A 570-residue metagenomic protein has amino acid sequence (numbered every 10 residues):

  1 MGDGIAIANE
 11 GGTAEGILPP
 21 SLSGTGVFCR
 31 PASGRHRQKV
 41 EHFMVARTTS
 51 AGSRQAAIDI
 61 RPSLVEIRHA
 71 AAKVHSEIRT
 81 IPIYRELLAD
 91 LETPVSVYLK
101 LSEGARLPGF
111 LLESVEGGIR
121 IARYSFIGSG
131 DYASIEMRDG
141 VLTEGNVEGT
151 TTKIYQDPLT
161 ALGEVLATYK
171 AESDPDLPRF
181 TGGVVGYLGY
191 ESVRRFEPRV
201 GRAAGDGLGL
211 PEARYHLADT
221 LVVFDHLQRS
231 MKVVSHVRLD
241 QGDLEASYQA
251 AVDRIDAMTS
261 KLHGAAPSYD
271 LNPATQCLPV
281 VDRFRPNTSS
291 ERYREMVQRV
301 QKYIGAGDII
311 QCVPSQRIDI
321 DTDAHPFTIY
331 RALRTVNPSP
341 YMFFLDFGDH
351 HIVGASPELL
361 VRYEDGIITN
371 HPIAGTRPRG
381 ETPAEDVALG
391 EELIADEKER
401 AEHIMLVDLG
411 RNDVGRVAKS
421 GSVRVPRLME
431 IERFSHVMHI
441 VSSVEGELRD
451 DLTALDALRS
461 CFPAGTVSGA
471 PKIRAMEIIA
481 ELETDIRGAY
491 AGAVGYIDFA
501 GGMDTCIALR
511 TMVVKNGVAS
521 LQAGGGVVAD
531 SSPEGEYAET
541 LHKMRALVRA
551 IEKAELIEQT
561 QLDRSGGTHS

Functional and structural regions predicted by a protein language model:
A6-A8: Short linear motifs in low-complexity or flexible loops
V45-S570: Extended alpha-helical targeting/anchoring segments, especially N-terminal organellar/secretory targeting helices
